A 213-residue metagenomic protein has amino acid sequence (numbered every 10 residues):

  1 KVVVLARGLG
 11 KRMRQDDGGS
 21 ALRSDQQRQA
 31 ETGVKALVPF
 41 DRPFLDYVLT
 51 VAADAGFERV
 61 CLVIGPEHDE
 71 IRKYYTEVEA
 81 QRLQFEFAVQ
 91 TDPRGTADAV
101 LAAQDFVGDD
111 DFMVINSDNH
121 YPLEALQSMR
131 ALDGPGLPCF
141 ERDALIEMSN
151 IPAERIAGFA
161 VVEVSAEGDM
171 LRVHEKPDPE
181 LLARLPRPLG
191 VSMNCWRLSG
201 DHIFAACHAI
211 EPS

Functional and structural regions predicted by a protein language model:
K1-T32, V38-V114: Conserved N-terminal catalytic core of the sugar/cofactor nucleotidyltransferase
S117-H120: The conserved acidic donor/metal-binding loop of glycosyltransferases
P122-H208: Conserved core of the sugar-phosphate nucleotidyltransferase
E211-S213: A C-terminal functional module that forms or caps the active site or interfaces directly with catalytic machinery
